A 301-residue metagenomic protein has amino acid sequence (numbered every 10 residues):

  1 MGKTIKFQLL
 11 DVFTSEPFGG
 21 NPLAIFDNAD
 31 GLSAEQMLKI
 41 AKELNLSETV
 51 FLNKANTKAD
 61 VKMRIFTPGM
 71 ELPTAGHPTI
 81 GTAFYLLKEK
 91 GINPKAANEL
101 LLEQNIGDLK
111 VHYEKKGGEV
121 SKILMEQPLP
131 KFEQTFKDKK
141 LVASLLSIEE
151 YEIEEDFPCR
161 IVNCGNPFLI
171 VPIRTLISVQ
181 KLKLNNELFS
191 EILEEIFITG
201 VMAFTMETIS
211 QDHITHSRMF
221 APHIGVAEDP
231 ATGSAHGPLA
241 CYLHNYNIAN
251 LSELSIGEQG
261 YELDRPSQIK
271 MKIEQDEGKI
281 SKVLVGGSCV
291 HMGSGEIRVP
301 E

Functional and structural regions predicted by a protein language model:
M1-T74, I80-E301: Active-site proximal loop and beta-alpha junction motif in alpha/beta enzyme cores
